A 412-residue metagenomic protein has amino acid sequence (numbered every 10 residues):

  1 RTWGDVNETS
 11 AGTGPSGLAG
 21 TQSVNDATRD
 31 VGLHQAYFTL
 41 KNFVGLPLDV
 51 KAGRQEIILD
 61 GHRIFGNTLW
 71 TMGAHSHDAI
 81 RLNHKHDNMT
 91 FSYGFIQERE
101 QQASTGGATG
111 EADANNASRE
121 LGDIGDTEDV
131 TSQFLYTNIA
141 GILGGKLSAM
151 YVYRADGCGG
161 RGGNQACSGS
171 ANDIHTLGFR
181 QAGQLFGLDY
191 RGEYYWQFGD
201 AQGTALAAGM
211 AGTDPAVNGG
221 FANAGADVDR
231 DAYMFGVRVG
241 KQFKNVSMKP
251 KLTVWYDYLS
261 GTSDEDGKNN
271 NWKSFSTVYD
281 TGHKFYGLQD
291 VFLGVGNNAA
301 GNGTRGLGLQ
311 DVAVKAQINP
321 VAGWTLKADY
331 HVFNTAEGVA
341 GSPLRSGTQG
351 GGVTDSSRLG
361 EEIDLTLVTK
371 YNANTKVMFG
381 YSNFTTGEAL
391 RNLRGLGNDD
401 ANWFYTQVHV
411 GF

Functional and structural regions predicted by a protein language model:
R1-D5: Glycine- and aromatic-enriched membrane insertion/assembly motifs of diderm outer-membrane and organelle channel
A11-M72, S76-H77: Well-ordered mid-protein domain cores that form the structural environment of catalytic cofactors
V44-V50, T68-D266, V312, V332-N334 (+4 more regions): Signature for the C-terminal beta-barrel architecture of outer-membrane proteins
D266-L307: Flexible glycine-rich, low-complexity coil/linker segments exposed to the extracellular/periplasmic environment
N302, G308-G338, I363, T375: C-terminal accessory/binding modules appended to enzymatic or scaffolding proteins
V314, K327, G360-Y371, T375-S382 (+1 more regions): Conserved C-terminal beta-signal and adjacent last beta-strands/turns of outer-membrane beta-barrel proteins
E337, K370-D399: C-terminal beta-signal and adjacent terminal beta-strands/loops of Gram-negative outer-membrane beta-barrel proteins
D399-F412: Outer-membrane beta-barrel "beta-signal"
